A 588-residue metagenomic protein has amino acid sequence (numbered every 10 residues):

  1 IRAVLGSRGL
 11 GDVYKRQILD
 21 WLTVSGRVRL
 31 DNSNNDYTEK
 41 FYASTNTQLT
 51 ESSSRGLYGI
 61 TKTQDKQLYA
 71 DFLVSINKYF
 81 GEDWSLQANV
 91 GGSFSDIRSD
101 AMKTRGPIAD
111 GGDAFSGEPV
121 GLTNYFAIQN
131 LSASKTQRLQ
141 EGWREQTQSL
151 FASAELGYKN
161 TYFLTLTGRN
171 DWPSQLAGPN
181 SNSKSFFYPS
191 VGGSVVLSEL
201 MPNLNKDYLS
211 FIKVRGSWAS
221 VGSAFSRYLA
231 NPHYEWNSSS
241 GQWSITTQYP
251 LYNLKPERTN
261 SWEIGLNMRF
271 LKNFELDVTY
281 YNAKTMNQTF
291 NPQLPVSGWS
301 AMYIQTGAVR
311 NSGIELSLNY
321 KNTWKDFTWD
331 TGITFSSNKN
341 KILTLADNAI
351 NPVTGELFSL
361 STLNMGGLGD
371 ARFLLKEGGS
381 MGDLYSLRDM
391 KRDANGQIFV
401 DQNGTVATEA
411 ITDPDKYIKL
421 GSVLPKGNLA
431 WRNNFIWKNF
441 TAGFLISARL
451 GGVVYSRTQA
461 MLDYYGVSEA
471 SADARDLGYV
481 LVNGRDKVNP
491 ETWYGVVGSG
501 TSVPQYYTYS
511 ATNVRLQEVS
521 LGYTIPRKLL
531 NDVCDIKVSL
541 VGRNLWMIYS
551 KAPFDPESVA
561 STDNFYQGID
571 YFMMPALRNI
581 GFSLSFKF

Functional and structural regions predicted by a protein language model:
I1-Y14: Single conserved hydrophobic/aromatic residue that forms the stacking wall/gate of nucleotide- or nucleobase-binding
R2, E39-G56, D100-Q137, Y228-P250 (+6 more regions): Surface-exposed loop/turn segments flanking beta-strands in extracellular/periplasmic regions
S7-R8, I128-S149, N231, E235-L276 (+4 more regions): Outer-membrane beta-barrel signature, preferentially recognizing the C-terminal barrel domain of Gram-negative
K15-G111, P173-N182, F186, N282-N311 (+1 more regions): Small-side-chain secondary-structure face that scaffolds active or pore-lining regions
I18-W21, Y79-L86, T161, S198-I212 (+4 more regions): Short loop/turn motifs that connect adjacent beta-strands in outer-membrane beta-barrel proteins
M102-G112, I304-G307, T323-V423, D463 (+1 more regions): Conserved small-residue
T161, P173, R449-K537, V541-R543: Extracytoplasmic gating/loop element in the C-terminal half of outer-membrane beta-barrel translocons and assembly
T306-N311, G355-R388, D393-N395, L477-R485 (+2 more regions): C-terminal beta-signal and terminal closure region of outer-membrane beta-barrel proteins
